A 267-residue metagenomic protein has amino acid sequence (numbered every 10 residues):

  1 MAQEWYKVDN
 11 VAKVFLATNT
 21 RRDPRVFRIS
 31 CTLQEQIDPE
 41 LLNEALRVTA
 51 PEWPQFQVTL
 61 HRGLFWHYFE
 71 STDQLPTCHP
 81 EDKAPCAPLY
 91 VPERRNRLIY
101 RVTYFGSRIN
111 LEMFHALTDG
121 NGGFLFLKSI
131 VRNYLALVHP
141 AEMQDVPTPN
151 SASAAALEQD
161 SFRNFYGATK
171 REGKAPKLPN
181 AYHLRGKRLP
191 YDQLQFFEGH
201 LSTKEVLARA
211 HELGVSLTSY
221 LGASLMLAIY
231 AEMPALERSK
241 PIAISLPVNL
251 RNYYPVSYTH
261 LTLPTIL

Functional and structural regions predicted by a protein language model:
M1-E158, L207-H211, S216-K240, V256: Non-catalytic N-terminal regions of enzymes
F162-V215: Flexible, P/S/T/G-rich "lid" or insertion loops adjacent to the active sites of thioester-utilizing
K240-I242, L261: Secreted, luminal/periplasmic, and some membrane-associated catalytic domains that remodel anionic oxygen-ester
I242-N249: Extended hydrophobic secondary-structure segments that form protein cores and membrane-embedded regions
N252: Conserved helix-loop functional segments at active or binding sites
H260-L267: Single conserved hydrophobic/aromatic residue that forms the stacking wall/gate of nucleotide- or nucleobase-binding
